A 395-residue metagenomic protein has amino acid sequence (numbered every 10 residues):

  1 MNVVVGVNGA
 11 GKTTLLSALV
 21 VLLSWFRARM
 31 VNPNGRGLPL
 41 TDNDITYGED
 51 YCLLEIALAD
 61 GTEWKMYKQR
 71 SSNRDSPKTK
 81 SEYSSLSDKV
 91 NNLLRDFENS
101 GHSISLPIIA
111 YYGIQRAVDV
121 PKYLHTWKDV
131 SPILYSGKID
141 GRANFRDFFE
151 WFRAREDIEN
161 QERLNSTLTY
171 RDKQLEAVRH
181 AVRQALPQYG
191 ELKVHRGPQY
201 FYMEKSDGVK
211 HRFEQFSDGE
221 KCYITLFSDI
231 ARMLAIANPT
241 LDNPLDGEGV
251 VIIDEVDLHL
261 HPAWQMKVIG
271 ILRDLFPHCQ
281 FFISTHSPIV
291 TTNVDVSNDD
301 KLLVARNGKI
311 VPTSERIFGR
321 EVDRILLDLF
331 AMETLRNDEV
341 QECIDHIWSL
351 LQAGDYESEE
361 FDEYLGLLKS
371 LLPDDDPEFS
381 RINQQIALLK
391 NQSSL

Functional and structural regions predicted by a protein language model:
M1-D147, P277, H346, P373-L395: P-loop NTPase switch/coupling surface
M1-N34, Y202-L335: Switch/communication elements of ASCE P-loop NTPase nucleotide-binding domains
A18, L53, A177-A185, I271 (+1 more regions): Amphipathic alpha-helical segments that form well-ordered structural scaffolds and often line/cohere around active
T46-L53, R196-Y200, S297-D299: A short, compositionally biased
N99-S100, D119-L124, R163, T167 (+1 more regions): Short, polar/flexible loop-turn hinges at active-site or ligand-entry regions and domain interfaces
A110-G113, G190-R196, Y202, I283 (+1 more regions): A structural signal for short, well-ordered beta-strand segments and their strand-loop junctions that often border
S136-L245: Extended helical coiled-coil dimerization/tether regions that scaffold and oligomerize large DNA-maintenance assemblies
S297, S314-L395: Acidic, Mg2+-coordinating catalytic modules of nucleic-acid enzymes
